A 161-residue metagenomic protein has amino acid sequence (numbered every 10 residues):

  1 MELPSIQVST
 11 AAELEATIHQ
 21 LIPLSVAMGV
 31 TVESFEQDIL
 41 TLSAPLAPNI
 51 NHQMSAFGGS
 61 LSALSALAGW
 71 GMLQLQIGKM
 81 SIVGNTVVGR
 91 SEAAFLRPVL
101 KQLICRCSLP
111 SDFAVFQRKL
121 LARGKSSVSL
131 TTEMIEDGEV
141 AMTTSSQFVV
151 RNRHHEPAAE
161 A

Functional and structural regions predicted by a protein language model:
M1-T17: Polybasic, low-complexity association/targeting segments
L3-I6, V99-L100, P110-A161: HotDog/MaoC-like acyl-thioester-processing domains
S9, S25-V26, T143: N-terminal intrinsically disordered, cationic/polar leader segments that include organellar targeting peptides
L24-A56: Catalytic strand-loop segment that frames the active site of acyl-thioester-processing enzymes
V26-V30, G89-F95, V115-F116: Short structured motifs
L42, G89-S91, C105, V128-L130 (+1 more regions): Hydrophobic residues positioned within well-ordered beta-strands of beta-sheet architectures
P45-W70, I82-V83: Hot-dog-fold acyl-thioester-processing enzymes
M72-S111: Hydrophobic beta-strand-centered segment that forms part of the acyl-chain substrate-binding groove
